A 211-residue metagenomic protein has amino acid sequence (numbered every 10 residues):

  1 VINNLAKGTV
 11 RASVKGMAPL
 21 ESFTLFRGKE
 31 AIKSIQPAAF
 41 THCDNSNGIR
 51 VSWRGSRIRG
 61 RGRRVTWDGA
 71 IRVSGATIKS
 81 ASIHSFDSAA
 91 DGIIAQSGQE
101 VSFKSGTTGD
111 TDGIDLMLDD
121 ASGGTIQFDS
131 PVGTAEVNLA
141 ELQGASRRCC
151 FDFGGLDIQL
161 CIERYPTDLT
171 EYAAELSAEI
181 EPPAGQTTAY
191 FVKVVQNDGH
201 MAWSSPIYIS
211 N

Functional and structural regions predicted by a protein language model:
V1-N211: C-terminal functional module detector
